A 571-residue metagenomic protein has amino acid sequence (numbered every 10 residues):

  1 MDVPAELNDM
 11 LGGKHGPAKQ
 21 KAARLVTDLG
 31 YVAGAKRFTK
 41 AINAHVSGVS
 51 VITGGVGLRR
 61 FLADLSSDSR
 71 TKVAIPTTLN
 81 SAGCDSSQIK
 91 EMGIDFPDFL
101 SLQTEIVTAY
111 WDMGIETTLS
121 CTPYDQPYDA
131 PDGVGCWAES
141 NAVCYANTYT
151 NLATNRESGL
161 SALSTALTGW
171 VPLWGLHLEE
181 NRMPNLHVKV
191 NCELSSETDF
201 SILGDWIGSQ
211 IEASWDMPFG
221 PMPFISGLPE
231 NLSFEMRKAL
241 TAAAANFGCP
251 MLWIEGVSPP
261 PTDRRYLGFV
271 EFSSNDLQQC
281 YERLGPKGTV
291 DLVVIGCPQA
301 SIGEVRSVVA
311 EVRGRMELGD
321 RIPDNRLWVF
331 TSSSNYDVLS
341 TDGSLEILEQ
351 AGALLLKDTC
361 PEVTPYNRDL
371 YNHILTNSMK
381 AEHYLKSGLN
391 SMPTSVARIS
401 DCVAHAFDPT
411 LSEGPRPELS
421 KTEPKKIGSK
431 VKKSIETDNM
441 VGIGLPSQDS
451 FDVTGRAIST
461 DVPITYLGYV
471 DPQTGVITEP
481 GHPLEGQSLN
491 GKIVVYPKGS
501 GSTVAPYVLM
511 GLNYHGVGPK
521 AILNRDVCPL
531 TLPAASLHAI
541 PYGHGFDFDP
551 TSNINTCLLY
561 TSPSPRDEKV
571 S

Functional and structural regions predicted by a protein language model:
M1-V294, P298-I427, S500: Non-transmembrane, aqueous-exposed alpha-helical and coiled segments at domain scale
D85-Q88, D471, S562: Acidic/polar residues at beta-strand termini and the immediately following turn/coil
S233, W253-E255, P259-R264, P424-L467: N-terminal, charge-rich interaction modules
S301, V495, E568-V570: General alpha-helical segment detector with a strong preference for membrane-spanning helices and helix-boundary regions
R313-G388, M440-V453, A457-L558: Feature captures the catalytic cores and cofactor-binding loops of soluble hydro-lyases/lyases that act on carboxylate
Y560-V570: Single conserved hydrophobic/aromatic residue that forms the stacking wall/gate of nucleotide- or nucleobase-binding
